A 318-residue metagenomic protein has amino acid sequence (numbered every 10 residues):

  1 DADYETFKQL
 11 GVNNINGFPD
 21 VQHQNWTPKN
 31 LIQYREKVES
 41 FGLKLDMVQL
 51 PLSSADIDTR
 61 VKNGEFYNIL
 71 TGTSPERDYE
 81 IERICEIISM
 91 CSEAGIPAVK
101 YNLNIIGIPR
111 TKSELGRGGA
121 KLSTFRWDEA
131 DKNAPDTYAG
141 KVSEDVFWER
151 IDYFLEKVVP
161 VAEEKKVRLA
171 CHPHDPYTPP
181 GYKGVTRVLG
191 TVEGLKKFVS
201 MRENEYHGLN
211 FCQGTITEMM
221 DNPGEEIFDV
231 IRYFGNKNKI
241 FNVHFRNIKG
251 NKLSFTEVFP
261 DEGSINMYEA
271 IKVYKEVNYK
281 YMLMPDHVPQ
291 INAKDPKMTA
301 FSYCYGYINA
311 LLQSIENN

Functional and structural regions predicted by a protein language model:
D1, G17-Q22, V48-S53, L103-I106 (+4 more regions): Active-site beta-loop-alpha junctions enriched in small/polar residues
D1, Q33-E36, N238: Mobile, glycine- and charge-enriched loop segments and immediately flanking short secondary-structure elements within
E5-T6, E39, D58, L70 (+7 more regions): Histidine-acidic metal/acid-base catalytic patches
F7-Q24: Basic, amphipathic N-terminal segments that precede the first structured/catalytic domain
G11-I15, G64-N68, D136-A139, D175 (+1 more regions): A short alpha-helix capping/helix-coil boundary motif
P19-D152, E156, E163-E164: Structural motif corresponding to the early beta-alpha repeats
